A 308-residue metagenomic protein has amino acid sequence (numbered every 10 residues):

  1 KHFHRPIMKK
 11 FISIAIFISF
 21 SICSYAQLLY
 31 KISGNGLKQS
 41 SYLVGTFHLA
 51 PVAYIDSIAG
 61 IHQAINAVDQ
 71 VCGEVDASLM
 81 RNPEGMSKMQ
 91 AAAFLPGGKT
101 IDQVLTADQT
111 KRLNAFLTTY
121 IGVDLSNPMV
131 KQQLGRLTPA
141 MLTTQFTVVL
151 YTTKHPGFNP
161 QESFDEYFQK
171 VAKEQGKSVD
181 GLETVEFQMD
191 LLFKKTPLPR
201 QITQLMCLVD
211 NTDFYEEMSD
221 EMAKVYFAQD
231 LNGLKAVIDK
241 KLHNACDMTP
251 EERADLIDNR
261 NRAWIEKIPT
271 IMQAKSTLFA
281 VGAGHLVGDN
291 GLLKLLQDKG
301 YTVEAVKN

Functional and structural regions predicted by a protein language model:
K1-I7: Short, Lys/Arg-enriched N-terminal segments with co-localized hydrophobic residues within the first ~10-30 amino acids
K9-F17: Sec-dependent signal peptide recognition, specifically the positively charged N-region followed immediately by
F17-Y25: Hydrophobic h-region of N-terminal signal peptides that target proteins for export in Gram-negative bacteria
L28-S33, P269: Short, surface-exposed beta-strand/loop micro-motifs that present aromatic residues
K31-S41, F47-M248, E252: Structured, acidic catalytic/metal-binding patches in enzyme active sites
D247-N308: A cross-kingdom marker for long, charged
